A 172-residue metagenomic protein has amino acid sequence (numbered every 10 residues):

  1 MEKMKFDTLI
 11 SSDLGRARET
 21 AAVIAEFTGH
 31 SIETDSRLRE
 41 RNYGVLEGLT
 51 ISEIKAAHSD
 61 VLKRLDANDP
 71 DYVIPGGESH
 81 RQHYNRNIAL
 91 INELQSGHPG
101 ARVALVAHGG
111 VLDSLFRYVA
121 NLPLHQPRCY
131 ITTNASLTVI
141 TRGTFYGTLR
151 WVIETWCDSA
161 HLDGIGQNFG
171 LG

Functional and structural regions predicted by a protein language model:
M1-K5, L94-A101: Glycine-rich phosphate-binding loop signature in dinucleotide/nucleotide-binding domains
M1-K63: Phosphate-coordination/substrate-recognition cap region in phosphate-metabolizing enzymes
L14, K55, H80, Y84-I88: Amphipathic, non-transmembrane alpha-helical scaffold segments
V23, S114-Y118: Active-site signature of alpha/beta-hydrolase-fold catalytic machinery across serine- and Asp/Cys-nucleophile hydrolases
R41-E53, S96, A101, R117-G172: Acidic, low-complexity terminal tails and accessory targeting/binding regions of phosphate-metabolizing enzymes
V61-Q82: Short glycine/proline- and acidic residue-enriched helix-loop micro-motifs that form flexible lids or anion-recognition
A101-A107: Generic beta-sheet signal
G109-D113, S136: GST superfamily/GST-like fold recognition
